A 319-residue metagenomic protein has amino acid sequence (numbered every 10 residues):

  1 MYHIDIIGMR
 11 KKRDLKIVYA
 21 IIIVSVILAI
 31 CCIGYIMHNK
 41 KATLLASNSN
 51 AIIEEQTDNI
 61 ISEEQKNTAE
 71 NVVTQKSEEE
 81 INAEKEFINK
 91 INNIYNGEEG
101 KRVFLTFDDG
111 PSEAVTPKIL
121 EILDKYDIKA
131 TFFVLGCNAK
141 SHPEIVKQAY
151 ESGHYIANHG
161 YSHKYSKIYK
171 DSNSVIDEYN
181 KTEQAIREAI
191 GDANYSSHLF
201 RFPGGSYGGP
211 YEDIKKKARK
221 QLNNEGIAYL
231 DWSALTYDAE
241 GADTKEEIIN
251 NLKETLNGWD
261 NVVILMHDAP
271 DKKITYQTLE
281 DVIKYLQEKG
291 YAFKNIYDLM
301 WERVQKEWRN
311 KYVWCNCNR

Functional and structural regions predicted by a protein language model:
M1-Y2, M37, G153, M266: Intrinsically disordered, low-complexity cationic segments
Y2-T106, P111-K125, K147, E246-E247 (+2 more regions): N-terminal pre-catalytic segment of deacetylase/amide-hydrolase enzymes
I4, L15, Y19, H38-L45 (+11 more regions): Functionally constrained cores in energy, signaling, and assembly domains
G8, D14, G34, G97-G100 (+10 more regions): Residue-identity detector for glycine
Y19, E54-N59, T74, F104 (+10 more regions): Generic hydrophobic/packing signal
K76-H198, Y285: Active-site beta->alpha N-cap acidic-glycine motif
H163-L265, A269-Q287, A292, D298-L299 (+1 more regions): Catalytic domains of cell-wall/extracellular-matrix polysaccharide-remodeling enzymes, centered on de-N-acetylation
